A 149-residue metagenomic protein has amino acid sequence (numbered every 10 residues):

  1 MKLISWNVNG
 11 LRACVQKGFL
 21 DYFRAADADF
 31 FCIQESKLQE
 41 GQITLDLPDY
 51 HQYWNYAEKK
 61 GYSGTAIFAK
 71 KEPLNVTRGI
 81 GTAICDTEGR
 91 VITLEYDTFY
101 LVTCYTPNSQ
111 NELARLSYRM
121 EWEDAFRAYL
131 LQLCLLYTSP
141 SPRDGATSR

Functional and structural regions predicted by a protein language model:
M1-L47, A57, Y62: N-terminal, active-site-proximal structural segment of metallo-dependent hydrolase catalytic domains
S5, G18-D21, A25-I33, G81 (+5 more regions): Glycosyltransferase catalytic domains, chiefly GT-A lineage
W6-A13, G79-T82, S117-M120: Short, flexible loop segments at the rims of nucleotide/cofactor-binding pockets, characterized by
C14-G18, S63, G89, A114-S117: Generic recognition of short, well-ordered alpha-helical segments
K37, Q42-N111: Structured beta-strand-rich core segments of catalytic domains in phosphoester-bond hydrolases
L116-L136: A long, amphipathic alpha-helix that forms part of the scaffold/cap immediately adjacent to metal-dependent active
Y137-P142: Conserved small/polar residues in nucleotide/adenosyl-binding loops
A146-R149: N-terminal low-complexity segments that are often proline-rich with Ser/Thr-Pro
